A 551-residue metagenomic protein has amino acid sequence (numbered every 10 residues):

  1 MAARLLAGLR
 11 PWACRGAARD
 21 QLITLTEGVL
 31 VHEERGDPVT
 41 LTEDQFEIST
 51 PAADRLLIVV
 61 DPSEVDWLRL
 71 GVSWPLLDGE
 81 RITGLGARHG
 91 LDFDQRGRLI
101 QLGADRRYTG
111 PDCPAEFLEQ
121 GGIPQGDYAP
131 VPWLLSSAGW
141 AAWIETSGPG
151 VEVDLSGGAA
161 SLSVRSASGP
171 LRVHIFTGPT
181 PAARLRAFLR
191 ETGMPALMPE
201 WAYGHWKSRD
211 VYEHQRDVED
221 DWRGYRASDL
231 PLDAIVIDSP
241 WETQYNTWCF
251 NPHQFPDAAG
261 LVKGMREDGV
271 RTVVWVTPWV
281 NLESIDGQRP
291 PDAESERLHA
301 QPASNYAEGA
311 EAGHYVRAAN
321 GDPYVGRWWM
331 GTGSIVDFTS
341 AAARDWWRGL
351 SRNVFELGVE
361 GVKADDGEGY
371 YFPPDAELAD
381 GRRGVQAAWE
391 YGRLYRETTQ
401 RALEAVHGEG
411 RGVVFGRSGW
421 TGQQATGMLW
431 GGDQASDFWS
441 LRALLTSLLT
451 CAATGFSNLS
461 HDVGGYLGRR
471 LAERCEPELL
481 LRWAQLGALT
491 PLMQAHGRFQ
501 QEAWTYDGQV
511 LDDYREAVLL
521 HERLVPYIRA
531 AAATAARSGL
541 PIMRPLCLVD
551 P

Functional and structural regions predicted by a protein language model:
A2-P199, R209-V211, Q215, W222-A227 (+1 more regions): Catalytic and substrate-binding clefts that recognize carbohydrates or anionic sugar/phosphate headgroups
A7-D20, E33-E34, C113-E116, A503-P551: Glycan-recognition and catalytic regions of carbohydrate-active enzymes
S73, R88, D92, L99 (+2 more regions): Aromatic- and carboxylate-enriched substrate-binding clefts and catalytic-loop regions of carbohydrate-active enzymes
T109-P111, D127, E219, R344 (+3 more regions): Short, hydrophobic/amphipathic alpha-helical packing segments that form internal helix faces or helix-helix interfaces
I123-P124, P195-M198, S208-P256, G260-V262: A conserved hydrophobic secondary-structure block that centers on an alpha-helix together with its immediately flanking
W133, F188, Y225, M265 (+3 more regions): A residue-level signal for conserved active-site and pocket-lining positions in enzyme catalytic cores
S137, T192, R226-D229, G269 (+7 more regions): Structural signal for hydrophobic packing residues in well-ordered secondary-structure cores of soluble enzyme domains
E191-S208, N320-I335: N-terminal small/glycine-rich loop or linker at the start of catalytic domains across soluble metabolic enzymes
